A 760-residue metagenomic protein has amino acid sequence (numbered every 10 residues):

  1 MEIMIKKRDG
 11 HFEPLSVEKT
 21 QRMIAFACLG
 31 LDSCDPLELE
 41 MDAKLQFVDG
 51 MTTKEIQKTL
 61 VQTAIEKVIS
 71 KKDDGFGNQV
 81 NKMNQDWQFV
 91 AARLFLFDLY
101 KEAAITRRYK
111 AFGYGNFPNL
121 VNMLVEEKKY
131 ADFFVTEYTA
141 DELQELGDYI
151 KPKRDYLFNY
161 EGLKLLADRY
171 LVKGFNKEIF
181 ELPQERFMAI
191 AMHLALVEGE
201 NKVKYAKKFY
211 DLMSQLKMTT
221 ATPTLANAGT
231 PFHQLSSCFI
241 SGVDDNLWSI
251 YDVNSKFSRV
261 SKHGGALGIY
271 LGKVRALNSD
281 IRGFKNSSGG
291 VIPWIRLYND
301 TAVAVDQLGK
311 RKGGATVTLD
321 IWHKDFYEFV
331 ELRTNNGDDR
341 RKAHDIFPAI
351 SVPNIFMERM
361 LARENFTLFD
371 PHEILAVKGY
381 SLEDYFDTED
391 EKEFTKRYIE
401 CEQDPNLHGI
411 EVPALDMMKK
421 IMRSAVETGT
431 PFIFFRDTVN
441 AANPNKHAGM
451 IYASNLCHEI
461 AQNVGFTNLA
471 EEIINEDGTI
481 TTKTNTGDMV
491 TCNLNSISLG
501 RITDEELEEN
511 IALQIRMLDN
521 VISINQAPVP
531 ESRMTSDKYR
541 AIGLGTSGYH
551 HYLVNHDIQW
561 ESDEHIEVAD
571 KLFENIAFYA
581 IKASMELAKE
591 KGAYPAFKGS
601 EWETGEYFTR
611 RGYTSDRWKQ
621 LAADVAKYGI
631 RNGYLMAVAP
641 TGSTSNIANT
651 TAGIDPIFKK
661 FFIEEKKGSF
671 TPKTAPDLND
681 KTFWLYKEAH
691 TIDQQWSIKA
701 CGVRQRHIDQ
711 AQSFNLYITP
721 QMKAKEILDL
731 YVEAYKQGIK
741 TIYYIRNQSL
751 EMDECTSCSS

Functional and structural regions predicted by a protein language model:
C34-M188, K204-Y210: Core nucleic-acid recognition elements
M51, I56, E66, L157-K173 (+4 more regions): Core structural elements
G75-L124, K164, V439-A470, I542 (+5 more regions): Terminal amphipathic helices with adjacent charged low-complexity linkers/tails
D98-E137, E145-K153, S236-T486, V490-S496 (+4 more regions): Active-site cavity-forming subdomains of large catalytic enzyme subunits
D132-F134, T139-K151, D155-L165, L456-N463 (+5 more regions): Catalytic alpha/beta core of large soluble enzyme barrels
Y149-R169, V197-T230, S258, T691-G702: Conserved oxyanion/phosphate-binding beta-strand-loop segments in alpha/beta enzyme cores
E178-W248, F394-S424, T428-I433, F573-A623: Gly/Pro-rich turn-and-neighbor structural signature
L212, N254, N510-R533, A541 (+2 more regions): Internal maturation/activation junctions in enzymes
